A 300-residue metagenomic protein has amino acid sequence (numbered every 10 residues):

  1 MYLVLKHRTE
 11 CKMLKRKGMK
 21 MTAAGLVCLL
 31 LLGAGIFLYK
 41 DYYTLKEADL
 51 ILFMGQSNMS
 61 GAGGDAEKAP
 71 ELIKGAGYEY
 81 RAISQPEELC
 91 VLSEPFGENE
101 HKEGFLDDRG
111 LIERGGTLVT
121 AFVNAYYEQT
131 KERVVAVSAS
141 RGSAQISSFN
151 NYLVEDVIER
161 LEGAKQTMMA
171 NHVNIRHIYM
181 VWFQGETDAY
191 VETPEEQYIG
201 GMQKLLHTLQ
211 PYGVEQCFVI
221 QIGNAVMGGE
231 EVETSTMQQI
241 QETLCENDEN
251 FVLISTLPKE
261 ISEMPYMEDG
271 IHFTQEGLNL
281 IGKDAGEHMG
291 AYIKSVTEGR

Functional and structural regions predicted by a protein language model:
Y2-K12: Short, Lys/Arg-enriched N-terminal segments with co-localized hydrophobic residues within the first ~10-30 amino acids
L3, T22-A23, G33, G75 (+2 more regions): Residue-level detector of intrinsically disordered, flexible termini and proteolytic processing junctions
H7, T22-A24, T44, L50: Hydrophobic alpha-helical segments and their boundary regions
E10-L29: N-terminal Sec-pathway targeting helices
L29-Y39: Hydrophobic alpha-helical membrane-insertion segments, chiefly the h-region of N-terminal signal peptides
L38-R300: Cell-envelope and extracellular/periplasmic
